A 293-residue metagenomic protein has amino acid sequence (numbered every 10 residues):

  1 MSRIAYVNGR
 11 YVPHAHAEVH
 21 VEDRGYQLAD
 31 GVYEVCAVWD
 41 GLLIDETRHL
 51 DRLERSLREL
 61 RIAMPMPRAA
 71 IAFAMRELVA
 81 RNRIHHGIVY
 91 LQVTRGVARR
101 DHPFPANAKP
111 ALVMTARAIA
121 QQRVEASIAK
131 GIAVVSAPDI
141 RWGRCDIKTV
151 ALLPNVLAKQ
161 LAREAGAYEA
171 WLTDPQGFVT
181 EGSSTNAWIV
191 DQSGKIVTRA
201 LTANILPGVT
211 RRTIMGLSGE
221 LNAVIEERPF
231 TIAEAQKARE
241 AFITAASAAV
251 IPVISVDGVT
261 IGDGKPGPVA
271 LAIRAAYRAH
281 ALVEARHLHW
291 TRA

Functional and structural regions predicted by a protein language model:
M1-W171, P175-F178, L206, G216-A293: Conserved alpha/beta cores of soluble small-molecule-handling proteins
W171, F178-L201, I205-P207: Glycine- and Gly-Pro-enriched alpha-helical subdomains that act as flexible, kink-prone "lid/hinge" or packing modules
T210-R211: Secondary-structure junction motif
